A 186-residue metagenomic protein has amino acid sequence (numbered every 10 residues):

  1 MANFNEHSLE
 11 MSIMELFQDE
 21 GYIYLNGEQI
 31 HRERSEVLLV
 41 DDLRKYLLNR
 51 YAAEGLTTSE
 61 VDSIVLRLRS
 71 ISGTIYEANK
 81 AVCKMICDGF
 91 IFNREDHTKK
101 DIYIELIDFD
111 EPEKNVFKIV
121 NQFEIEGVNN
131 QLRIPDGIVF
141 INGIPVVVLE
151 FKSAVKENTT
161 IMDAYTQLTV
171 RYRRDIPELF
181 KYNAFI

Functional and structural regions predicted by a protein language model:
M1-I186: An alpha-helical interface "stripe"
